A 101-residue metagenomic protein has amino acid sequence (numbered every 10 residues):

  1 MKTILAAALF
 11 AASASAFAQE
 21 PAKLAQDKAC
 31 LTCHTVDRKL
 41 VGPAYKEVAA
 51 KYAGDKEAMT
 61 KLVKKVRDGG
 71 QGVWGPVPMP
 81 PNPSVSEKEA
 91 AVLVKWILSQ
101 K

Functional and structural regions predicted by a protein language model:
T3-I4, Q19-E20: Intrinsically disordered, low-complexity linker/tail regions enriched in Pro/Ser/Thr and polar/acidic residues
I4-S13: Sec-dependent N-terminal signal peptides
A14-A18: Sec/Tat signal peptide C-region and signal peptidase I cleavage site
P21, A58, L62, E89-A90: Stable alpha-helical elements in mature extracytoplasmic
A25-D27: Short sequence/structural segments immediately N-terminal
A29-V36, L93: The canonical Cys-X-X-Cys-His
V41-Y52, K65-V94: Axial heme c-ligation environment in periplasmic c-type cytochrome domains
I97-K101: Short hydrophobic/aromatic patches at helix-to-coil boundaries
